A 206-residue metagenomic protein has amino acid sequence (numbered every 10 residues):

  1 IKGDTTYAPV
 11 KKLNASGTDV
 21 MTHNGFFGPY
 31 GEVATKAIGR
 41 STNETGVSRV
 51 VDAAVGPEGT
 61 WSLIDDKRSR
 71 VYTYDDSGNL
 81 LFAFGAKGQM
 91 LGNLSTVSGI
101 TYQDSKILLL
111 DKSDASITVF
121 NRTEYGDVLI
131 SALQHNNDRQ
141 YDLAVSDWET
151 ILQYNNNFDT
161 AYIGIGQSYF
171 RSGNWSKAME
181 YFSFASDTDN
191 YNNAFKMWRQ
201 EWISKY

Functional and structural regions predicted by a protein language model:
I1-S146, T150-F170, W175, N192 (+1 more regions): Eukaryotic scaffold repeat domains enriched in small/polar residues
I130, Q134, E180, F184 (+1 more regions): Charged/polar, solvent-exposed surface patches and flexible loops
V145, S176-M179, S186, K196: Conserved positions within tetratricopeptide repeat
Q153, S186-D187: Amphipathic alpha-helical segments of tetratricopeptide repeats
N190-W198: Membrane-proximal, non-transmembrane alpha-helical segments
S204-Y206: C-terminal single-pass membrane-anchor helix
